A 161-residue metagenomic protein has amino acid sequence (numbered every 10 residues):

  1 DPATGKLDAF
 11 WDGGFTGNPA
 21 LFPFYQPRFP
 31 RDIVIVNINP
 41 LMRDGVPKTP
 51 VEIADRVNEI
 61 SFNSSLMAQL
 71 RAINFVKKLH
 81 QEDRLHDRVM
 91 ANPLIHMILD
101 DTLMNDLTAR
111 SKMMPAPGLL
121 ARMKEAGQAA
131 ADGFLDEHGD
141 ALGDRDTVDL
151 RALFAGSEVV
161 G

Functional and structural regions predicted by a protein language model:
D1: Ligand-binding cleft/hinge of the Venus flytrap
T4-G161: Non-catalytic peripheral regions of patatin-like phospholipases
